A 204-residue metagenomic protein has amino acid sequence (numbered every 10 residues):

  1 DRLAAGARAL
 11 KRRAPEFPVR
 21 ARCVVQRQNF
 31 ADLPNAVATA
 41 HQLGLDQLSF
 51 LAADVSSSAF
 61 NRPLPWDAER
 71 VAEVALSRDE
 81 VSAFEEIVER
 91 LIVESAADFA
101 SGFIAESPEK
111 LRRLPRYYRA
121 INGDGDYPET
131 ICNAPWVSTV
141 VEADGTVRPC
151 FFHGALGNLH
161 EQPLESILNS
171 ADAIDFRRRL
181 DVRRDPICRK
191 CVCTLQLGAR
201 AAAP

Functional and structural regions predicted by a protein language model:
D1-R148, G154-L159: Radical SAM enzyme [4Fe-4S]-AdoMet core and its adjacent flexible, acidic and glycine-rich loops/tails across
D124-N133, V140-P204: Flexible mid-to-C-terminal extensions adjoining Fe-S/redox cofactors in radical SAM and related proteins
